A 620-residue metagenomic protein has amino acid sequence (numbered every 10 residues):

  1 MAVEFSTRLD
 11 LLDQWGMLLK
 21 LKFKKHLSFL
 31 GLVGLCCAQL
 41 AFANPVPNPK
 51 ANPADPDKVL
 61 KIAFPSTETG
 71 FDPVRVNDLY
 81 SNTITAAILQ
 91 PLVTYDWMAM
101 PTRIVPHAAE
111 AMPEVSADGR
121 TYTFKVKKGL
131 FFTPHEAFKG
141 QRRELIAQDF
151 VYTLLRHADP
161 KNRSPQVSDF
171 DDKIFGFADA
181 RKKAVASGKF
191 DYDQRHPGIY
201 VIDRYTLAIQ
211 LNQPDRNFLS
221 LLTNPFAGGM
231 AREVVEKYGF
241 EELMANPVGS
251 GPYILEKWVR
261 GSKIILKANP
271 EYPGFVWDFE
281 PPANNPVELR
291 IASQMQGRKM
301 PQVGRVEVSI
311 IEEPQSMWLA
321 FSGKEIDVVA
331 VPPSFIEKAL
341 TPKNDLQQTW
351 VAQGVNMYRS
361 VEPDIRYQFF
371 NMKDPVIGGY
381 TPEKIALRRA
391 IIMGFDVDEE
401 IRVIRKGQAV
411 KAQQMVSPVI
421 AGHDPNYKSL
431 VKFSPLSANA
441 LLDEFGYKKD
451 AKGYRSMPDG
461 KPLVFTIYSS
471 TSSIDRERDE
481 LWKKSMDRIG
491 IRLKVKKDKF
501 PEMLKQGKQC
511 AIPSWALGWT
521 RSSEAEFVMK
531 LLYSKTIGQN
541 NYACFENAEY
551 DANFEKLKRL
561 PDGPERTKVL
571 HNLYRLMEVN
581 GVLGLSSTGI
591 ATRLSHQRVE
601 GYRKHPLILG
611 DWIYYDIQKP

Functional and structural regions predicted by a protein language model:
N44-P45, N52, L79-Y80, Q213-R216 (+9 more regions): Detector for C-terminal structural segments
P45-P47, A63-A117, L155, V248 (+1 more regions): N-terminal lobe/hinge region of extracytoplasmic solute-binding protein
D57-S66, R120-K125, F150-T153, L207-I209 (+8 more regions): Short, well-ordered beta-strand elements
S66-T83, V105-A108, E136-K139, P165 (+6 more regions): A structural "hinge/loop" feature
W97-A99, A178-T206, Q210-E307, Q315-S316 (+2 more regions): Gly/Pro-rich hinge or "lid" segments in bacterial periplasmic/extracellular proteins
E110-F170, A208, M317-A320, T381-E383 (+1 more regions): Aromatic- and charge-enriched surface segment that lines or borders ligand/interaction sites
V167, E256-K267, Q294-Q296, E307-D374 (+3 more regions): Extracellular/periplasmic solute-recognition and catalytic clefts
V248, V308-S316, S334, V495-K505: Short helix-initiation/N-cap motifs at beta->coil->alpha
